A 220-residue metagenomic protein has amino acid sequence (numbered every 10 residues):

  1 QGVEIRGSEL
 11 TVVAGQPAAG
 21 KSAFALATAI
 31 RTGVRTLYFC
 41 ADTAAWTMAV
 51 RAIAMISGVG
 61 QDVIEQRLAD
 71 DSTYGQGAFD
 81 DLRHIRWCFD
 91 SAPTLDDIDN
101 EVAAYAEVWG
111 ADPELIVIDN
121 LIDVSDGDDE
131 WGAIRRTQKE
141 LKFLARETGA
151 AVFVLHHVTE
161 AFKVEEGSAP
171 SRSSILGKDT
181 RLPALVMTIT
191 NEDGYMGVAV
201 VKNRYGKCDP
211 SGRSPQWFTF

Functional and structural regions predicted by a protein language model:
Q1-G7, A78-L82, L144, C208-S214: Core recognition of P-loop NTPase motor domains used across DNA-transaction enzymes
Q1-V59, D179: The Walker A/P-loop phosphate-binding site
T11-V13, L37-F39, C88, F153 (+1 more regions): Hydrophobic/aromatic beta-strand patches that form the interior of the parallel beta-sheet core in alpha/beta enzyme
A14, L26-A29, A49, I53 (+5 more regions): Generic hydrophobic alpha-helical scaffold/packing signal
A18, R136-F220: Phosphate-binding/switch region of NTP-binding enzymes
G20-K21, A44-M48, L95, D123-G127 (+3 more regions): Flexible loop/turn segments at secondary-structure boundaries
T32, W109, E147-T148: Helix C-cap/helix->beta junction micro-motif
T36-D129: Conserved inter-motif catalytic segment of the P-loop NTP-binding fold
